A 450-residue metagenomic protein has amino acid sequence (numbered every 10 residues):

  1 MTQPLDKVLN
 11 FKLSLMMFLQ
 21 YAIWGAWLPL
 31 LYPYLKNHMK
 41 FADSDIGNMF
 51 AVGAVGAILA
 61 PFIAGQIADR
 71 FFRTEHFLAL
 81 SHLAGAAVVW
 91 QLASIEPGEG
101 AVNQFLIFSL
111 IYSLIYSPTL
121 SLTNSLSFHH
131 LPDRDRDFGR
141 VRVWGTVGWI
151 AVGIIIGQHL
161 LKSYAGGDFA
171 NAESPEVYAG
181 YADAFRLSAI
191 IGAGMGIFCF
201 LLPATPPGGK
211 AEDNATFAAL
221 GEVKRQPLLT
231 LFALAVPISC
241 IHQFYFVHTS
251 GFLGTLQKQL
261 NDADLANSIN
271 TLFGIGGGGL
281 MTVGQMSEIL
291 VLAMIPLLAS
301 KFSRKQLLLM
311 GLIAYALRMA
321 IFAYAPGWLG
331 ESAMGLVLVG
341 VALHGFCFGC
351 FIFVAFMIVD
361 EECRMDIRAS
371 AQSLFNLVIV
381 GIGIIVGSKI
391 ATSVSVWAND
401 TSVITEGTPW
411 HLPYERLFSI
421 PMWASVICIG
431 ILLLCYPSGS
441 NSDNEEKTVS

Functional and structural regions predicted by a protein language model:
T2-A57, L229-N267, G276-L280, I352: Helix-loop boundary and gating motifs at the non-cytosolic
F18, G85-V89, E99-L122, L126 (+2 more regions): Hydrophobic core of transmembrane alpha-helices in multi-pass small-molecule transporters, especially MFS/SLC-type
N48-Q66, G279-I295: Central cavity-lining transmembrane alpha-helices of secondary-active solute carriers, predominantly the Major
D69-L83, S300-L312: Cytoplasmic membrane-interface "Motif A"-like loop-to-helix N-cap segments of 12-TM Major Facilitator Superfamily
L83-E99, A314-G330: C-terminal ends and interior cores of transmembrane alpha-helices in multi-pass membrane transporters/permeases
I156-G157, L187-G208, I431-Y436: C-terminal membrane-cytosol helix-exit motif in multi-pass small-molecule transporters
L161-I190, S393-I427: A membrane-interface helix-boundary motif in multi-pass transporters
F169-E173, F200-G221, S442-V449: Flexible cytoplasmic inter-helical loops of multi-pass small-molecule transporters
